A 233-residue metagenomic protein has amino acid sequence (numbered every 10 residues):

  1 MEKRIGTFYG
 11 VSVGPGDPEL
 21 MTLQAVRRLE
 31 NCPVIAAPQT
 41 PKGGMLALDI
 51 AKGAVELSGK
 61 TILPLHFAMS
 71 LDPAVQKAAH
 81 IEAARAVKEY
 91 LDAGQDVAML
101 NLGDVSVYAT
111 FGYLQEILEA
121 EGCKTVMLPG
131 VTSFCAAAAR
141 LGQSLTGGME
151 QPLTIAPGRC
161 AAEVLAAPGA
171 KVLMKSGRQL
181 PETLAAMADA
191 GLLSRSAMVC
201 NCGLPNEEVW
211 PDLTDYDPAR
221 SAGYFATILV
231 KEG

Functional and structural regions predicted by a protein language model:
M1-P18, L23-K124, W210, Y216-P218 (+2 more regions): Class I S-adenosyl-L-methionine
F8, V97, L165-G233: A contiguous loop/helix-start segment that scaffolds small-molecule binding in enzyme catalytic cores
A37, L63-H66, M127, G147 (+3 more regions): Structural signal for conserved beta-strand scaffold positions within catalytic alpha/beta enzyme cores
K42-G44, S70, T132-C135, L204-N206: Short gly/pro/ser/thr-enriched loop/turn and capping motifs at secondary-structure boundaries
L46, L102, P129-T132, R159 (+1 more regions): Short beta->alpha linker loops
R85-L91, Y108-I117, S144-M149, V172-A186 (+1 more regions): Short secondary-structure transition/capping segments
S106-A167, A219: Class I SAM-dependent methyltransferase SAM-binding "motif I" and its flanking Rossmann-like core
